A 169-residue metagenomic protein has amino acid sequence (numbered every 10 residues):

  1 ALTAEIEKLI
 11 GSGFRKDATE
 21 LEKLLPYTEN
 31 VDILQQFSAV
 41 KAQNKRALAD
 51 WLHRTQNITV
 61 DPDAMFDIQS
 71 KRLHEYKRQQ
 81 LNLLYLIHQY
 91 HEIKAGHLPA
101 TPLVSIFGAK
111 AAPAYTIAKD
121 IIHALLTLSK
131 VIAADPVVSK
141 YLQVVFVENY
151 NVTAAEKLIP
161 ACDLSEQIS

Functional and structural regions predicted by a protein language model:
A1-S169: Catalytic cores of carbohydrate-active enzymes across secretory and cytosolic contexts
